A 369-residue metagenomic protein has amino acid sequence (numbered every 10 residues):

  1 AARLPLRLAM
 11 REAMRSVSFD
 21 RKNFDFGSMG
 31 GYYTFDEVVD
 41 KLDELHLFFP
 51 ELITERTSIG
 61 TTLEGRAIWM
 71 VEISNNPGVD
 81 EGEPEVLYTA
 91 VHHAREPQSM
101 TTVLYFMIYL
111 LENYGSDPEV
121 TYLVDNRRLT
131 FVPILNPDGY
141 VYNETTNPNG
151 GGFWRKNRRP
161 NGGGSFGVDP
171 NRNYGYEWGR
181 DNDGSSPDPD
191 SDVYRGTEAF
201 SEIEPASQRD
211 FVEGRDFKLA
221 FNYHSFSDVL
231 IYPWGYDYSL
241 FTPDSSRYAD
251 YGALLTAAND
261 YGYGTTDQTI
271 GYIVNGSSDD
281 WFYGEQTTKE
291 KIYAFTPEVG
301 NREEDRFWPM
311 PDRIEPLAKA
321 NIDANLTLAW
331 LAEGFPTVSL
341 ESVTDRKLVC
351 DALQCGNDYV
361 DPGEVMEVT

Functional and structural regions predicted by a protein language model:
A1-T34, R302, I314-F335, L340-E341: Intrinsic-disorder/low-complexity accessory segments
A2-R158: Active-site-adjacent structural elements in enzyme catalytic domains
G31-F35, Y194-S201, Y359: Short acidic-aromatic active-site loops that bind/stabilize oxyanions
E83, I292, G363-E367: A general secondary-structure signal for short beta-strands and their flanking turns/coil in non-transmembrane regions
E144-T145, N149-S342: Metallocarboxypeptidase
E315, W330-T369: Extracellular/luminal regions of secreted and cell-surface proteins that mediate adhesion/ECM remodeling
